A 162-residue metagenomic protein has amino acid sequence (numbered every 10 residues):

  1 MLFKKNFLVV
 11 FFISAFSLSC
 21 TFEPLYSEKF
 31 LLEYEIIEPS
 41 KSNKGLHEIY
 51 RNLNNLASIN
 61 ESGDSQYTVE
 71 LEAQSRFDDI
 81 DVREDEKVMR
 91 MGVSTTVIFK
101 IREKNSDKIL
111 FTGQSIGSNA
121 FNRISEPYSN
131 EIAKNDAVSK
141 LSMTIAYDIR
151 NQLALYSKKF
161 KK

Functional and structural regions predicted by a protein language model:
M1-C20: Sec-dependent bacterial lipoprotein signal peptides
N6, P24-L25, L32, K134-K162: Compositionally biased, intrinsically disordered linkers/stalks adjacent to structured regions
S14-I37: Bacterial Sec signal peptide processing site at the extreme N-terminus
T21-E28, S115-R123: Mobile beta-alpha loop/short-helix "lid" or hinge segments that flank ligand
K29-Q66: A positional/architectural concept
N54-L56, G63-T112, S118-D136, M143 (+1 more regions): Surface-exposed short loop/turn segments
